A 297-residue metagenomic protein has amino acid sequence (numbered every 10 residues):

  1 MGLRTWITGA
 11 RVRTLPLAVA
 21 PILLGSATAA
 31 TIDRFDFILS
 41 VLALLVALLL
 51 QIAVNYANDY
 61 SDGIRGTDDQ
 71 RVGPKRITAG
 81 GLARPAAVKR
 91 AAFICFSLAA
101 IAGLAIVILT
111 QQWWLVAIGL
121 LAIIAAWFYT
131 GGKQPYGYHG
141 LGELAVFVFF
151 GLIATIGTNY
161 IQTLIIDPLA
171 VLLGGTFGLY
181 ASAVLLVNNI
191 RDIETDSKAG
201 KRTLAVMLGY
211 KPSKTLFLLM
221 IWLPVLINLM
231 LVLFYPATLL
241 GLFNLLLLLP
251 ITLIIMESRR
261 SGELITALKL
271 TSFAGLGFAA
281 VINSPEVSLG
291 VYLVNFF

Functional and structural regions predicted by a protein language model:
M1-I38, L42, Q134, H139 (+1 more regions): Topogenic membrane-insertion module of multi-pass membrane proteins
P16-G25, I77, L144-N159, F177 (+2 more regions): Small-residue-rich segments of transmembrane alpha-helices in multi-pass membrane proteins, especially helix faces
L24, D33-N58, A117-A125, P168-V187: Membrane-embedded alpha-helical segments that form the functional core of polytopic membrane enzymes, especially those
L49-V72, A183-A205: Acidic (Asp/Glu-rich) catalytic motifs at the cytosolic membrane interface
R71-W113, L204-P236, S272-L276: Multi-pass membrane catalytic core of lipid/isoprenoid biosynthesis enzymes
R76-P168: Intramembrane alpha-helical segments
V146-I193, A199, K211-K214: Functional transmembrane core segments of multi-pass inner-membrane proteins
M230-F297: Extended hydrophobic alpha-helices typical of membrane-associated regions
